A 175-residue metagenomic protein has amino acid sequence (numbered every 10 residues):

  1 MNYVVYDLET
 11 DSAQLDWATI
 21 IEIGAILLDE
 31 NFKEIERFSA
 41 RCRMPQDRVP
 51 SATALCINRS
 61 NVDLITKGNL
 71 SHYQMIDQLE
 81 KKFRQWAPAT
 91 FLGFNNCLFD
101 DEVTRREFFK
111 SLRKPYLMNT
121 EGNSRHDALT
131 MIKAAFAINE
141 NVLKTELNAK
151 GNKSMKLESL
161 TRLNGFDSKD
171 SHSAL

Functional and structural regions predicted by a protein language model:
M1-K110, G151, L157-L163: Conserved non-catalytic scaffold segment of RNase H-like nuclease domains
C42, A128, F166: Active-site donor-binding loop signature of nucleotide-sugar glycosyltransferases
N61-V62, P115-Y116, S168-D170: Residue-level detector of short coil/turn "hinge" positions at structural boundaries
N95-D100, S124, A128, K153 (+1 more regions): Short, conserved alpha-helical segments within structured domains
R106-G122: A short alpha->loop->secondary-structure connector
F108-R113, K133-A137, R162-G165: A generic structural signal for secondary-structure junctions that act as hinges or helix/strand caps at the edges
N123-A149: Short alpha-helix plus adjacent loop in nuclease-associated cores
L163-L175: Short, intrinsically disordered, charge-balanced linker/junction segments flanking boundaries in proteins
